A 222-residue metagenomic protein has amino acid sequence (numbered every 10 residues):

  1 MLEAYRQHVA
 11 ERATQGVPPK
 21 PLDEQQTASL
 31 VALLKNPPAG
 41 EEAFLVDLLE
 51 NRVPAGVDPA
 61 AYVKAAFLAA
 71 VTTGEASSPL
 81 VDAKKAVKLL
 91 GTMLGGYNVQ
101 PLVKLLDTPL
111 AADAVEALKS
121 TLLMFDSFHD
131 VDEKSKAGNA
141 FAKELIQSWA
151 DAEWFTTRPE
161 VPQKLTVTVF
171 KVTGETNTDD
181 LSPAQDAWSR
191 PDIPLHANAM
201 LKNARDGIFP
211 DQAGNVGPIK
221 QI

Functional and structural regions predicted by a protein language model:
L2-V31, N36: Amphipathic alpha-helical packing elements
E24-V31, A55-G74, M93-L106, L123-K136: Amphipathic alpha-helical scaffolding segments comprising HEAT/armadillo-like alpha-solenoid repeats
P37, L48-G56, L89-G96, S120-F125 (+1 more regions): Residue-level signature of the C-terminal ends
A39, A76-V81, G96, T108-A112: Alpha-helix N-cap/helix-start positions at coil->helix boundaries
A39-A66, S78-L80: An N-terminal, globular interaction/scaffold subdomain
E41-L45, D82-L89, A114-L118, A142-I146: Conserved hydrophobic register position within alpha-solenoid helical repeats
F67-V87: Alpha-helical adaptor scaffolds
A114-I222: Fe-S-dependent hydro-lyases/dehydratases of central metabolism
